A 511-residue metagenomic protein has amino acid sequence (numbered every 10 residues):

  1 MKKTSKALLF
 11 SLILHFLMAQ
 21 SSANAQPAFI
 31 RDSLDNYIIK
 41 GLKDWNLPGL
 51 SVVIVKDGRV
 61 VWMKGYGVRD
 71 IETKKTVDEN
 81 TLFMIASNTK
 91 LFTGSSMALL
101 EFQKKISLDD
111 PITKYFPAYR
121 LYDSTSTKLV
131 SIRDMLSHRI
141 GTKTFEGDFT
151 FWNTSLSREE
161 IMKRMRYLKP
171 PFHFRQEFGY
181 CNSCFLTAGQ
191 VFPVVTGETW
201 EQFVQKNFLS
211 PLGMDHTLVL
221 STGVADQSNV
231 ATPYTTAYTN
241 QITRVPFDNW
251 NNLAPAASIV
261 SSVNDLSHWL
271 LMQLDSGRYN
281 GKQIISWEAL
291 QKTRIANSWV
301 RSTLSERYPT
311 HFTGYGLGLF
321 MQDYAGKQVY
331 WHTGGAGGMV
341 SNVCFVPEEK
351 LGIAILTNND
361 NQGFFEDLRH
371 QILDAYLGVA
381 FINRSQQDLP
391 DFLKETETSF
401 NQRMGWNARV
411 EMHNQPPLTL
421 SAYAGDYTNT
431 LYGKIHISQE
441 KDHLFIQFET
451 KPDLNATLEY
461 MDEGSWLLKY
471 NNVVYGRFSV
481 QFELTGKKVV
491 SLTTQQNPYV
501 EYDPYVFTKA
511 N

Functional and structural regions predicted by a protein language model:
M1-F29: Bacterial Sec-dependent N-terminal signal peptides
K3-A7, F16, D32, L91 (+2 more regions): Hydrophobic alpha-helical segments, especially transmembrane helices and their immediate juxtamembrane helical caps
Q26-K64, P193-K206, S210, R244-N511: Catalytic loop of the DD-peptidase/beta-lactamase superfamily, centered on the K-T-G motif and neighboring
I39, D44, V68-N182, G189 (+5 more regions): Active-site-proximal loop and beta-strand segments within enzyme catalytic domains
N182-S183, F364: Short acidic alpha-helix initiation/capping motifs at coil-to-helix transition points, especially at protein N-termini
H216-L218, I382: Short, surface-exposed acidic
